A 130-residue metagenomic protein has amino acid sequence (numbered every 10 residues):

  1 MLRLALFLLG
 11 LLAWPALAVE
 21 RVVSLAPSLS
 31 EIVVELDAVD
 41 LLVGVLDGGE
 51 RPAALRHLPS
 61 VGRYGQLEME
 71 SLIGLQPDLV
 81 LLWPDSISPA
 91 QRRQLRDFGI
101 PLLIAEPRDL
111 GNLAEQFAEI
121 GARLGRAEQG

Functional and structural regions predicted by a protein language model:
M1-I32, A127-G130: Bacterial Sec-exported substrate-binding components of ABC uptake systems
R3, D37, W83-P84, G125-E128: Short coil/turn residues that cap or connect secondary-structure elements
L8, V61-Y64, A105: Pocket-edge positions in alpha/beta enzyme catalytic cores
G10, S71, Q94: Hydrophobic/aromatic ligand-binding patch that stacks against planar heteroaromatic rings of cofactors or nucleotides
A18-R21, D78-L79, P89-G130: Extracytoplasmic substrate-binding proteins
E20-R21, L25-S86: A short, structured surface patch at a secondary-structure boundary
